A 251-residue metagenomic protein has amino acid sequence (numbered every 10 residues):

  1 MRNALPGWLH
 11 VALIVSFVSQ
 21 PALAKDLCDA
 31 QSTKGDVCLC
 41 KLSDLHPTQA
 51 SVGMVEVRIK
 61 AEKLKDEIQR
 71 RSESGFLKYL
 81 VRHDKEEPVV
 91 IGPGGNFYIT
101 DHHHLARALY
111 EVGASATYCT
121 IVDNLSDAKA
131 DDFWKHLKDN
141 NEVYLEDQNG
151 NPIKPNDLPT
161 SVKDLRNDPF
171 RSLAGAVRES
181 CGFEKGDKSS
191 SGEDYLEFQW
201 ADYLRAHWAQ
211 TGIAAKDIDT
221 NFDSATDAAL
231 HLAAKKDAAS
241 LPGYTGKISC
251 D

Functional and structural regions predicted by a protein language model:
M1-L9: Bacterial N-terminal signal peptides that target proteins for export
W8-V18: Bacterial N-terminal signal peptides
Q20-A24: Sec/Tat signal peptide C-region and signal peptidase I cleavage site
L27-N96, Y110-D251: Surface-exposed, charge/polar-rich loops and edge strands
Y98-D101: Short hydrophobic beta-strand that contains or immediately precedes a catalytic carboxylate
